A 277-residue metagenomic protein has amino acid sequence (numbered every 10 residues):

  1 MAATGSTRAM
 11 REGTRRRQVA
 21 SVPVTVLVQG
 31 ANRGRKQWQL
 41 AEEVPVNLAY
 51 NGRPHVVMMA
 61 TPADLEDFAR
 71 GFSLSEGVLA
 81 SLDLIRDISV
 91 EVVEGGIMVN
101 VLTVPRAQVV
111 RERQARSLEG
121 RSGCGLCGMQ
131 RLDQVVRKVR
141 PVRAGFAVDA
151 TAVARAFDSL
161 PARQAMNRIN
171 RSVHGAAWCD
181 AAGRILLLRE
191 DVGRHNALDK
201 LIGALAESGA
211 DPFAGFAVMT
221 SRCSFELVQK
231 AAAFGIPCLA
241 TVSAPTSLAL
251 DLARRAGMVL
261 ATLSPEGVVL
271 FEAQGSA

Functional and structural regions predicted by a protein language model:
A2-A176, D180-L188, V192: Intrinsically disordered, low-complexity regions enriched in acidic/Ser/Thr/Pro/Gln residues
R194-F271: Feature captures the catalytic cores and cofactor-binding loops of soluble hydro-lyases/lyases that act on carboxylate
E272-A277: Conserved phosphate-handling catalytic cores of large alpha/beta enzymes
